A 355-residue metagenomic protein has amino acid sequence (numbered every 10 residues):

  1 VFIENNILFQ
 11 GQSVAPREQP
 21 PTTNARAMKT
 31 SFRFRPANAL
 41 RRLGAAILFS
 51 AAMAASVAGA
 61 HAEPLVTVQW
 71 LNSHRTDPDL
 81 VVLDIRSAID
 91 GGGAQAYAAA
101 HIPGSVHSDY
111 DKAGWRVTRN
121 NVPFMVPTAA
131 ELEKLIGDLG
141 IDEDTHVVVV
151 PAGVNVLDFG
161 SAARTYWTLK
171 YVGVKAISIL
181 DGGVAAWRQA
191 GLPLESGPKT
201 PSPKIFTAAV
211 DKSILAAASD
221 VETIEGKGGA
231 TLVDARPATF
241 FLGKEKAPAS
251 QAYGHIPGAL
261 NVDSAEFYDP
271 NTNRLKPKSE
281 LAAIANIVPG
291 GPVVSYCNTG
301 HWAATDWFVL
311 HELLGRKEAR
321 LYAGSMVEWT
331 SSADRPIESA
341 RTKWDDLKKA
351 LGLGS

Functional and structural regions predicted by a protein language model:
V1-A39: N-terminal secretory signal peptides that target proteins for export/translocation
R42-S56: Bacterial N-terminal signal peptides
V57-A62: Sec/Tat signal peptide C-region and signal peptidase I cleavage site
E63-E143, A152-L157, T223-G290: Positively charged, proline/Ser/Thr-rich regional signature most characteristic of the Rhodanese/CDC25-like
T67, S73, R116, A185-P257 (+1 more regions): Active-site neighborhoods of enzymes that stabilize oxyanions during catalysis
L71, S105, L169, W187 (+3 more regions): Terminal peptide-recognition signature
V126-K227, E245, G254, W302-A319 (+1 more regions): Thiolate-centered catalytic microenvironments shared by cysteine-dependent enzyme domains
G290-T342: C-terminal soluble interaction/assembly domains
